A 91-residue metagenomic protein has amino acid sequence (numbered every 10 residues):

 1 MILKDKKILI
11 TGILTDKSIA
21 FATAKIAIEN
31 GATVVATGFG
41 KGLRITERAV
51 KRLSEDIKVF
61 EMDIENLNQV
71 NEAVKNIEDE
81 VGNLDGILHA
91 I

Functional and structural regions predicted by a protein language model:
I2-K41: Canonical Rossmann dinucleotide-binding motif of NAD(H)/NADP(H)-dependent dehydrogenases/reductases, specifically
L9, V35, K58-F60, I87: Conserved Rossmann-like nucleotide-binding pocket used by diverse enzymes that bind dinucleotide cofactors
F21-A22, R48, E72: Generic recognition of short, well-ordered alpha-helical segments
A24-I28, K51-R52, N76: Short, solvent-exposed amphipathic alpha-helical segments in soluble enzyme and RNA/protein-processing domains
K41-E47: Short, charged/polar "capping" segments at the starts of alpha-helices and the immediately preceding loops
V50-N68: Rossmann-fold cofactor-recognition segment
E61-M62, G82-I91: Rossmann-fold scaffold of SDR-type NAD(P)-dependent oxidoreductases
E65-E80: Conserved Rossmann-fold cofactor-binding substructure of NAD(P)-dependent oxidoreductases
